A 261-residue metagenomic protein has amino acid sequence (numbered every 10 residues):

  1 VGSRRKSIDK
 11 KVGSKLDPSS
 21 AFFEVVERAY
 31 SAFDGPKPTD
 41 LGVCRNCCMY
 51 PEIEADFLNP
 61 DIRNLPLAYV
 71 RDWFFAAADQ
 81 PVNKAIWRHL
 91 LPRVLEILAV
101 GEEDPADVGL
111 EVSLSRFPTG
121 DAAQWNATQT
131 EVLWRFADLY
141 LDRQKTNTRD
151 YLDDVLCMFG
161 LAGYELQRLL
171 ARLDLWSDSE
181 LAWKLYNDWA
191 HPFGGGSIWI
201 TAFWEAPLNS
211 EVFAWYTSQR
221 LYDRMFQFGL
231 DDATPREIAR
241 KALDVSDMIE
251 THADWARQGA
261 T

Functional and structural regions predicted by a protein language model:
G2-T39, S197-T261: Terminal, non-catalytic domain-edge segments
G2-V112: N-terminal domain-start signal
R4-R5, R28, R45, R63 (+14 more regions): Arginine residue identity/basic-tract feature
K10, P51-A55, A68, F75 (+4 more regions): Generic alpha-helix detector with strongest preference for long hydrophobic helices that associate with membranes
S19-S31, E54, R71, F75 (+6 more regions): Generic detector of well-ordered alpha-helical segments enriched in charged/polar residues, highlighting helical
A78-T217: Eukaryote-skewed repeat-based solenoidal scaffolds used as protein-protein interaction platforms, primarily
